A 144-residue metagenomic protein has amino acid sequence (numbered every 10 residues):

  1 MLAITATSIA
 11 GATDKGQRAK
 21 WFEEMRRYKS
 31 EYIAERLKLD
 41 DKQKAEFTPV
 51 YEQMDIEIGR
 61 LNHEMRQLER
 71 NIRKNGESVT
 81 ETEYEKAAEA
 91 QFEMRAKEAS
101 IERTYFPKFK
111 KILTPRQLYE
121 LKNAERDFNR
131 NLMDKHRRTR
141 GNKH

Functional and structural regions predicted by a protein language model:
M1-Q17: Bacterial Sec-dependent N-terminal signal peptides
T7-A10, Q67, T114: Mature, folded catalytic cores of secreted/periplasmic enzymes
R18, K29-I112: Amphipathic alpha-helical segments
A19, E24-E31, A99-H144: Amphipathic, charged alpha-helical segments and their helix-to-coil junctions in extracytoplasmic/peripheral assemblies
